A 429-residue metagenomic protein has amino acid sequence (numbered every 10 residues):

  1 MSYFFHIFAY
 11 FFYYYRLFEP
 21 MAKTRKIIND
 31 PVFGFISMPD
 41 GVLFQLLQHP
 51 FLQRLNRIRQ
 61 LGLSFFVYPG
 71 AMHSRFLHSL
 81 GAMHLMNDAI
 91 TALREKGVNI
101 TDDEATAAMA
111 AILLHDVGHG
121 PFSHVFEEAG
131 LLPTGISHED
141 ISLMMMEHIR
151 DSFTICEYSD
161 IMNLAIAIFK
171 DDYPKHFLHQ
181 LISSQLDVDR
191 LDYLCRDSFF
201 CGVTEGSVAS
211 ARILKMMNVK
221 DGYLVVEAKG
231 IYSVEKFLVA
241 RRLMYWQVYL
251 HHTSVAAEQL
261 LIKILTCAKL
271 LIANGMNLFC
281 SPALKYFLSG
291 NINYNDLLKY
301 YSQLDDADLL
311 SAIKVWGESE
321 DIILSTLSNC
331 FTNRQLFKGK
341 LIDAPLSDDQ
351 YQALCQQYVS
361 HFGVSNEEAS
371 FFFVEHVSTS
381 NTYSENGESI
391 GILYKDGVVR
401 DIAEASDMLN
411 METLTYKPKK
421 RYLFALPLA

Functional and structural regions predicted by a protein language model:
F4-A107, H119-A429: Histidine-centered, transition-metal-coordinating active-site segments
A108-L113: Short alpha-helical catalytic segment bearing the HExxH-like zincin motif of zinc-dependent metalloproteases
